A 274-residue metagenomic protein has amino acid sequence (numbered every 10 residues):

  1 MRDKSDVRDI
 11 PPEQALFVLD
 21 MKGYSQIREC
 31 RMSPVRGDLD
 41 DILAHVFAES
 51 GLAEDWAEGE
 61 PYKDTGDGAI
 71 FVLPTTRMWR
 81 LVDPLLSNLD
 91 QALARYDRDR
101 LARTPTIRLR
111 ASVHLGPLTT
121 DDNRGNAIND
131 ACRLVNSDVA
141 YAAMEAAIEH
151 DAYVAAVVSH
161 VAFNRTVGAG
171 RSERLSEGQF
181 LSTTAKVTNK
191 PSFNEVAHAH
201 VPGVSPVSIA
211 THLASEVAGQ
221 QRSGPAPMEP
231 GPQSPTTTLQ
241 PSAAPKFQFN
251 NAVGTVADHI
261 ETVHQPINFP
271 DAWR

Functional and structural regions predicted by a protein language model:
R2-W79: Catalytic NTP-binding/metal-coordinating core of nucleotidyl cyclase/transferase enzymes
D9, I27, E145-D151, F249: Short, surface-exposed loop and linker segments with low hydrophobicity and enrichment for Pro/Ser/Thr
D9-P11, D64, T106, N126 (+2 more regions): A generic fold-level signal
F17-L19, F71, V113, N194 (+2 more regions): Short beta-strand element of the conserved SAM-dependent methyltransferase core
G51-A57, I107, A143-V154, P191-A199: Low-complexity, flexible helical/coil segments
I70, T120, V207: Short, electropositive, low-hydrophobicity segments enriched in small/polar residues
T76-F180: Catalytic beta-strand-to-alpha-helix segment of the class III nucleotidyl cyclase homology domain
D151-R274: Intrinsically disordered, glycine/charged-rich C-terminal tails and inter-domain linkers that flank nucleotidyl cyclase
